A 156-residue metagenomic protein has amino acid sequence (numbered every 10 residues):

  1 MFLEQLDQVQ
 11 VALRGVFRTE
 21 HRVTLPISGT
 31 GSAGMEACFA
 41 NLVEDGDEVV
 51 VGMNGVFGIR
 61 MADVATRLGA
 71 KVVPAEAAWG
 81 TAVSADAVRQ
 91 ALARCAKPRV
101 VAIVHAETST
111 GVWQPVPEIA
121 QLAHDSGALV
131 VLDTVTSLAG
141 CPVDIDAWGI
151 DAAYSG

Functional and structural regions predicted by a protein language model:
M1, Q8-V9, H21, T30-G156: Conserved PLP-enzyme active-site core in the AAT-like
A12-T19: A short, N-terminal amphipathic alpha-helix
T24: Short pre-catalytic strand/loop immediately N-terminal to key active-site residues, enriched for Gly-Thr
I27: Conserved short loop/turn motifs at secondary-structure junctions
